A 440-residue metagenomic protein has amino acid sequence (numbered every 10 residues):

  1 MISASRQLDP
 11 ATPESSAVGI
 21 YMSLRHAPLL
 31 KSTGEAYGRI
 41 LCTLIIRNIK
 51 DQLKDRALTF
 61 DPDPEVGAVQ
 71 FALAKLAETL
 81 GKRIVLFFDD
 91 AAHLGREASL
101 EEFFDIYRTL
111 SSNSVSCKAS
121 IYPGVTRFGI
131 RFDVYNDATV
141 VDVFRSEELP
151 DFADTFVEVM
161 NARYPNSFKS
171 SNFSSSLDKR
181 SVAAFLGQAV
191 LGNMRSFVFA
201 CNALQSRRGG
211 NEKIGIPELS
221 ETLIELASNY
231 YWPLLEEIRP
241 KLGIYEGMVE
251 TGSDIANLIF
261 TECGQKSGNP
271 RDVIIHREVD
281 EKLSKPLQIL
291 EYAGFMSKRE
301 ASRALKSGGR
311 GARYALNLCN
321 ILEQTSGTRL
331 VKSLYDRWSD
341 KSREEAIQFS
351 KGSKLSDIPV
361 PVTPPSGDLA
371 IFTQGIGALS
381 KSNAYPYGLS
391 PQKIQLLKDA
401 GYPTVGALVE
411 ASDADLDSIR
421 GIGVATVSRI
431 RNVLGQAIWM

Functional and structural regions predicted by a protein language model:
M1-I84, L94-L100, S116-A119, P123-V125 (+2 more regions): P-loop NTPase nucleotide-binding core
A4-S5, L76, L80-F87, L94-A189 (+3 more regions): The catalytic "switch" region of P-loop NTPases
E35-I46, A153, V157-N161, D413: An amphipathic alpha-helix signature
V66-V69, A98-E101, L177-V182, P270-D272 (+1 more regions): Short linear interaction motifs
S176-P240: Amphipathic alpha-helical "lid/sensor" segments that cap RecA-like P-loop NTPase cores
E218-G375: C-terminal leucine-rich, beta-strand-based interaction scaffolds used for sensing/assembly
P365-M440: Compact, charge-rich alpha-helical regulatory domains located at protein termini
